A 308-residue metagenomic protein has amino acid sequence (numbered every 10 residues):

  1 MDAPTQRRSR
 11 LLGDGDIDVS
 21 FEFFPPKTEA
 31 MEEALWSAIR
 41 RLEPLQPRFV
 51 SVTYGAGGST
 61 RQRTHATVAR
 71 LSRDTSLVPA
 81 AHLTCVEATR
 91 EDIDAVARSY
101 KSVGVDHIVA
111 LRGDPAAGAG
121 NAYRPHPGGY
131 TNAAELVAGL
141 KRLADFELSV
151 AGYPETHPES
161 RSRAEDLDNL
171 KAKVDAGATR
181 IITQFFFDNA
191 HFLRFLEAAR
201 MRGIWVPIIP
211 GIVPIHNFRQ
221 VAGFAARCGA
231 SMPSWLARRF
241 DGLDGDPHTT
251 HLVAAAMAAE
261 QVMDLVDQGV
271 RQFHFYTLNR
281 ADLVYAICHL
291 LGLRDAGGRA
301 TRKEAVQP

Functional and structural regions predicted by a protein language model:
D2, R8-S9, A30-E33, G58-R70 (+6 more regions): Active-site-adjacent beta->alpha loops and helix N-cap segments on the catalytic face of soluble alpha/beta enzymes
D2-V52: Conserved N-terminal beta1-alpha1 strand-loop-helix module at the mouth
P4-T5, S9, G13, P127-Y153 (+3 more regions): Active-site pocket-lining/capping segments in soluble small-molecule metabolic enzymes
D14-D18, Q46-F49, T75-P79, G104-D106 (+4 more regions): Short, well-ordered coil/turn segments that N-cap beta-strands
D18-W36, P79-E91, E147-E165, G242-A256: Active-site mouth loops of central-metabolism enzymes
E22, V50, Y100, K173 (+3 more regions): Conserved, mostly hydrophobic/aromatic
F23-P26, T53-G57, H82-A88, L111-D114 (+5 more regions): Active-site beta-loop-alpha junctions enriched in small/polar residues
L136-I182, A256-R271: Active-site/ligand-binding-proximal alpha/beta "capping" segment
